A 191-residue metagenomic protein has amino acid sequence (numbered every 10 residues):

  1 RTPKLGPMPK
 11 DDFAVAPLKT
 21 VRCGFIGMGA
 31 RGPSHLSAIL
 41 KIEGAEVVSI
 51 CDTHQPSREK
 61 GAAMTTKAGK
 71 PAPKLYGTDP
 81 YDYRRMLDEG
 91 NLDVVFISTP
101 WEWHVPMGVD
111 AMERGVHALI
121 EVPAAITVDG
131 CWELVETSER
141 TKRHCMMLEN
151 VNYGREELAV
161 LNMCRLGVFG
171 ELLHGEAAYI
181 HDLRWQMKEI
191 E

Functional and structural regions predicted by a protein language model:
R1-V116, W132-H144: N-terminal glycine-/serine-/threonine-rich beta1-alpha1-beta2 phosphate-ribose binding loop of Rossmann-like
G27, H144-M146, V151-E191: Predominantly a Rossmann-like dinucleotide-binding segment in NAD(P)-dependent oxidoreductases
A45, E121, L148: The substrate-binding groove and active-site-proximal loops of carbohydrate-active enzymes, especially glycoside
H54, Y76-P80, P100-W103, A124-I126 (+2 more regions): Short, solvent-exposed turn/loop segments enriched in Gly/Ser/Thr/Pro and often Arg
M86, L119, V151: A short, conserved beta-strand element in the Rossmann-like catalytic core that flanks the donor/metal-binding loop
R114-T127: ADP-ribose/adenylate-binding Rossmann-like module
D129-E133, L158: Short alpha-helix within the catalytic core of nucleotide-sugar-dependent glycosyltransferases
